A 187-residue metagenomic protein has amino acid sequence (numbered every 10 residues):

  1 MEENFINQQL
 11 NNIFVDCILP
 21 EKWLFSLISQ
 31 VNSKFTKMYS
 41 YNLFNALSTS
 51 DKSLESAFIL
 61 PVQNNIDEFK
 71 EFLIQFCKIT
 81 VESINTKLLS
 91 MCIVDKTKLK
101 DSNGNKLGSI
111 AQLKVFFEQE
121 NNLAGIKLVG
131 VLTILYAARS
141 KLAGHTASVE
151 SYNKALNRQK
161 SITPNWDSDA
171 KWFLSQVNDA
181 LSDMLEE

Functional and structural regions predicted by a protein language model:
E2-I134, D169-K171, S175-E187: Amphipathic alpha-helical interface elements
D95-K96, S151, R158-Q159: Sparse recognition of residues in long alpha-helices and their boundaries
I126-L156: Histidine-centered, metal-coordinating catalytic motifs and their short helical/loop contexts
L156-N165: C-terminal/domain-terminus segments
